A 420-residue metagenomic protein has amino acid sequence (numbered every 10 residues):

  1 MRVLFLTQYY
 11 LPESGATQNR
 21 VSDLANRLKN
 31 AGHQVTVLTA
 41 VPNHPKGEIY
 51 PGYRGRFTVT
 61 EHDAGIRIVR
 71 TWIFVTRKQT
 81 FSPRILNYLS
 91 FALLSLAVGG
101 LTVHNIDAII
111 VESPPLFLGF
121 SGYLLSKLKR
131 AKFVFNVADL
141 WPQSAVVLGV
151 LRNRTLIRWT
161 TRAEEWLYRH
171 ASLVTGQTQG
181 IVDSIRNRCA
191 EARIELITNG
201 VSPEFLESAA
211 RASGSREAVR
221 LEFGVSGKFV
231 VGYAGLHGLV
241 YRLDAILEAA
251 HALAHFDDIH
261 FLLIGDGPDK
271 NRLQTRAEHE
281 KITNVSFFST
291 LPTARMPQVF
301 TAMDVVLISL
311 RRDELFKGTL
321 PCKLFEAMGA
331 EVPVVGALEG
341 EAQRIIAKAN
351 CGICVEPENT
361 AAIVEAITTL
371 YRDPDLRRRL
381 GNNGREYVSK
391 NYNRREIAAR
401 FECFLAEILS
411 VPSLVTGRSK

Functional and structural regions predicted by a protein language model:
L4, V225-Y241, I246-A250, L262: Conserved donor-binding/catalytic core segment of Leloir-type glycosyltransferases
P51-T58, E207-G224: A short helix/loop element that forms part of the nucleotide-sugar donor recognition site in Leloir-type
G100, F117-F120, L124-L128, R154-G176: Membrane-proximal helix-turn-helix segments that form the acceptor-binding/catalytic region of lipid-linked
G180, I197-G200: Carbohydrate-associated surface elements
F256-I259, I264-G265, K270-P297: Nucleotide-activated donor-binding/catalytic signature segment of Leloir-type glycosyltransferases, i.e., the conserved
V305-I308, E326-A337: Short hydrophobic beta-strand element within catalytic cores of glycosyltransferases and related nucleotide-activated
E341-T368, L376: Change "using UDP/GDP/dTDP sugars" to "using nucleotide sugars
A362, T369, L376-K390, C403: A short, well-ordered alpha-helix in the C-terminal region of glycosyltransferases
